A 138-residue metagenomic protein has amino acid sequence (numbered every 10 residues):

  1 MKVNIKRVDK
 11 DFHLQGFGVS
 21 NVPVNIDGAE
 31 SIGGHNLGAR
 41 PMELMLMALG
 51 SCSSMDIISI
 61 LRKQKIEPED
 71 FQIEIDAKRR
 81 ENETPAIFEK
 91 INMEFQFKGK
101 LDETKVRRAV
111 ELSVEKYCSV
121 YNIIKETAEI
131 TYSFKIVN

Functional and structural regions predicted by a protein language model:
M1-M47, I58-N138: Extended beta-strand/beta-hairpin segments
